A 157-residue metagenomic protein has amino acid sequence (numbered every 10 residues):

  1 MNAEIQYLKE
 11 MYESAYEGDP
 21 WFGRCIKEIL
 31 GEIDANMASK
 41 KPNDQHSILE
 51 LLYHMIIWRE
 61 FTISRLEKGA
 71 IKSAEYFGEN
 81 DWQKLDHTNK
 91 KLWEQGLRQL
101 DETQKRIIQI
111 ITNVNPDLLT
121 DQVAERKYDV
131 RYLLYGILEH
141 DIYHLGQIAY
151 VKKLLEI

Functional and structural regions predicted by a protein language model:
N2-I5, K9-E17, K27, A35-D81 (+1 more regions): Short, contiguous alpha-helical
E17-P20, R24, Y76, R98-D101 (+1 more regions): Alpha-helix N-cap/helix-start motif at coil-to-helix transitions, marked by capping-box chemistry
D19, D44-Q45, M55-I56, N89 (+2 more regions): Generic structural signal for well-ordered secondary structure
F22-I29, W58, T103-R106, I110 (+1 more regions): Amphipathic, well-ordered alpha-helical segments in soluble domains
L30, L52, L97-L100: A generic alpha-helix structural signal
E32-N36, N113: Extracellular-facing binding/remodeling surfaces
Q83-D121, Y132-Y135: Acidic/histidine-rich alpha-helical segments that form the ligand environment of transition-metal centers
